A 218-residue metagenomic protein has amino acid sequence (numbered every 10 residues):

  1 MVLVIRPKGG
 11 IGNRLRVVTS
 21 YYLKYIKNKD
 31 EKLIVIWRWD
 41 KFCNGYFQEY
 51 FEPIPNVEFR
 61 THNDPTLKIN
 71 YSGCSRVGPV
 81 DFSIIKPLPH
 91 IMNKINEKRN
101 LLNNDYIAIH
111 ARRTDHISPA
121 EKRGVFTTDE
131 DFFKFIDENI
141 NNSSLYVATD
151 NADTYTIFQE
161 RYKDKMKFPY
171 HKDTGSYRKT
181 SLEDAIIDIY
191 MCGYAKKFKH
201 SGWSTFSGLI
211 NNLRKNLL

Functional and structural regions predicted by a protein language model:
M1-W37: N-terminal pre-catalytic "stem/leader" segment of glycosyltransferase-like enzymes
V4, R38-N142: Secretory-pathway luminal glycosyltransferase catalytic domains
I5-N13, G124, Y146, K179 (+2 more regions): Conserved aromatic-histidine-acidic binding/catalytic patches
I5-P7, I36-R38, H110-A111, V147-N151 (+1 more regions): Short His-Asn-centered micro-motif
G9, L15, T19-L23, A185-L218: A donor-sugar binding/catalytic signature common to diverse glycosyltransferases and related nucleotide-sugar
N13, K41-Y46, H116-P119, D153-I157 (+1 more regions): Short catalytic/ligand-binding loop motif for oxyanion handling, primarily in non-cytosolic enzymes, centered on
Y25-N28, Y162, R214: Active-site catalytic pocket residues across diverse enzymes, especially alpha/beta-hydrolases
H110-H116, I140-K179: Catalytic donor nucleotide-activated moiety binding site of glycosyltransferases and closely related
